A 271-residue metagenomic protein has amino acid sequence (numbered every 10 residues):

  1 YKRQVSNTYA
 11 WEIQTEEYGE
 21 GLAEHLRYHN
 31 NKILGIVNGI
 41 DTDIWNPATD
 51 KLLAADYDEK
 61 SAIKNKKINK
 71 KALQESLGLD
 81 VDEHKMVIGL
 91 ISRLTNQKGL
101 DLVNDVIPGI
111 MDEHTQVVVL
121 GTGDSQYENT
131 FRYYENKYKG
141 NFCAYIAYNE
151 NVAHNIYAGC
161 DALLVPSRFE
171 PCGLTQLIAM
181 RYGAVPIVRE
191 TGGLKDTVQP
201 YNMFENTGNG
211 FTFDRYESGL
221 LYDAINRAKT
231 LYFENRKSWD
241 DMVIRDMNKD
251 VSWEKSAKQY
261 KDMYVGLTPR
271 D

Functional and structural regions predicted by a protein language model:
K2-D271: Catalytic cores of nucleotide-sugar-dependent glycosyltransferases that transfer UDP/GDP/TDP-activated
